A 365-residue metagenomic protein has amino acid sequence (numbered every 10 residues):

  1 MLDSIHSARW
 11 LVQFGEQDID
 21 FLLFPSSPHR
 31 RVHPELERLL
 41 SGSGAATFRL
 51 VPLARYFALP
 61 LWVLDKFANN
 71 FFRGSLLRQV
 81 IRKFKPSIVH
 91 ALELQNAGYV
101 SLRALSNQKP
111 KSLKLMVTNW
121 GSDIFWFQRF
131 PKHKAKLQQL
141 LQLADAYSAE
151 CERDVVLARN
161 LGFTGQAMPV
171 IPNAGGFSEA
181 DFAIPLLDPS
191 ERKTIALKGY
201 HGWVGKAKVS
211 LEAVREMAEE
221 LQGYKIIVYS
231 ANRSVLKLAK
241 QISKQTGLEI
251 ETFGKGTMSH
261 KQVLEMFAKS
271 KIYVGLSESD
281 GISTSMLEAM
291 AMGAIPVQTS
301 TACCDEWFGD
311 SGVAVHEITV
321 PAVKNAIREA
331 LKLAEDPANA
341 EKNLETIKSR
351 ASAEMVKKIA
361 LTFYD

Functional and structural regions predicted by a protein language model:
M1-L39, R215-A218: N-terminal subdomain of nucleotide-sugar transferases
V117-W120, Q142-A183, D188-S190: Donor nucleotide-sugar binding/catalytic pocket of nucleotide-sugar-dependent glycosyltransferases
S148, L186-A218, I227-S230: Conserved donor-binding/catalytic core segment of Leloir-type glycosyltransferases
K237-T257: Nucleotide-activated donor-binding/catalytic signature segment of Leloir-type glycosyltransferases, i.e., the conserved
E278: Aromatic "clamp/platform" in nucleotide-sugar-dependent glycosyltransferases that forms part of the donor/acceptor
A294-Q298: Short hydrophobic beta-strand element within catalytic cores of glycosyltransferases and related nucleotide-activated
D305-E329: Change "using UDP/GDP/dTDP sugars" to "using nucleotide sugars
I318, K332-D365: A charged, aromatic-enriched C-terminal amphipathic alpha-helix characteristic of glycosyltransferases across folds
